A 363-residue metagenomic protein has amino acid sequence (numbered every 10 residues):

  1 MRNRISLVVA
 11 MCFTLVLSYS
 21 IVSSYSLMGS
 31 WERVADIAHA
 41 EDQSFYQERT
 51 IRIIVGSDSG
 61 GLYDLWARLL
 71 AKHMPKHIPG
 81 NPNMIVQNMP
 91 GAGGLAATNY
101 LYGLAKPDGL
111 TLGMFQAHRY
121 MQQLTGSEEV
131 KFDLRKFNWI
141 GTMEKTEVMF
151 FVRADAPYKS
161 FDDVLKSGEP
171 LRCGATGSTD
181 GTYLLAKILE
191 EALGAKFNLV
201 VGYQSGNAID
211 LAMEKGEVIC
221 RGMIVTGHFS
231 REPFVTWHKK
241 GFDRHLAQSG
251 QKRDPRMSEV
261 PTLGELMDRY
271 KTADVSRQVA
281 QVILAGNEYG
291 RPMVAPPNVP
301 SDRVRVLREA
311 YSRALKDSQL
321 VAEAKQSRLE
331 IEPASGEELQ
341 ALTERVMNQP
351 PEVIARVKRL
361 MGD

Functional and structural regions predicted by a protein language model:
M1-E48, D363: Short, low-complexity disordered leader/linker segments with a strong preference for bacterial N-terminal type II
H39, S44, G60-G80, Y183-E191: Short, polar/charged alpha-helical segment
Q47-R49, H238-H245, D268-R269, E288 (+1 more regions): An extracytoplasmic/periplasmic, membrane-proximal ligand-sensing/linker region
I51, K76-I78, Y100-T111, R119-K215 (+2 more regions): Hinge/capping helix and adjacent helix->loop/strand transition within the periplasmic-binding protein
R52-R68, P90-G93, G174-G181: Extracytoplasmic "Venus flytrap"
W66, L70, A92-L95, G109-Q122 (+2 more regions): Ligand-binding clamshell of periplasmic/extracellular solute-binding protein-like
A117-E129, Y183, K187-A192, K215 (+1 more regions): A ligand-binding cleft/hinge motif common to bilobed small-molecule-binding domains
D133-M143, K196-G202, E232-G286, S335 (+1 more regions): Short beta-strand->loop
